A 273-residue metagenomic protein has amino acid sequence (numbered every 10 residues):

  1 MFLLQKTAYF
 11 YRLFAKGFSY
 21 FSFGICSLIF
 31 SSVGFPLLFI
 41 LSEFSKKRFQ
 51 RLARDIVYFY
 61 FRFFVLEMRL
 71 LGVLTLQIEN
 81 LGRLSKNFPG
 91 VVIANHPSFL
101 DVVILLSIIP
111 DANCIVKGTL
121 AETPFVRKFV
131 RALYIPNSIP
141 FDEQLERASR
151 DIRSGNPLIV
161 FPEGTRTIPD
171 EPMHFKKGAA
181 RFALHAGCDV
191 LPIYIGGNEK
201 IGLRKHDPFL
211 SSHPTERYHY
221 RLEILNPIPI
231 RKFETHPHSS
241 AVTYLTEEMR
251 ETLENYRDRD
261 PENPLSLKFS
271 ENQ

Functional and structural regions predicted by a protein language model:
M1-G90: Membrane-anchoring hydrophobic helices of lipid-metabolizing enzymes
M1-T7, F64, L76-E79, P140 (+3 more regions): Soluble, non-transmembrane catalytic domains of enzymes that act on hydrophobic metabolites at membranes
P36-F59, L71, K86-P140: Catalytic core of membrane glycerolipid acyltransferases/transacylases, capturing the structured, soluble-facing
L71-E79, I139-D142, L203-D207: Short gly/ser/thr-rich secondary-structure transition/capping motifs
P89-V91, G155-F161: Residue-level preference for the first positions of well-ordered beta-strands
T123-K128, R153, D170-P237, L267-S270: A cross-family acyltransferase "interaction/gating" segment
R166-T167: Short active-site segment of divalent metal-dependent hydrolases/proteases that encodes the spacing between
